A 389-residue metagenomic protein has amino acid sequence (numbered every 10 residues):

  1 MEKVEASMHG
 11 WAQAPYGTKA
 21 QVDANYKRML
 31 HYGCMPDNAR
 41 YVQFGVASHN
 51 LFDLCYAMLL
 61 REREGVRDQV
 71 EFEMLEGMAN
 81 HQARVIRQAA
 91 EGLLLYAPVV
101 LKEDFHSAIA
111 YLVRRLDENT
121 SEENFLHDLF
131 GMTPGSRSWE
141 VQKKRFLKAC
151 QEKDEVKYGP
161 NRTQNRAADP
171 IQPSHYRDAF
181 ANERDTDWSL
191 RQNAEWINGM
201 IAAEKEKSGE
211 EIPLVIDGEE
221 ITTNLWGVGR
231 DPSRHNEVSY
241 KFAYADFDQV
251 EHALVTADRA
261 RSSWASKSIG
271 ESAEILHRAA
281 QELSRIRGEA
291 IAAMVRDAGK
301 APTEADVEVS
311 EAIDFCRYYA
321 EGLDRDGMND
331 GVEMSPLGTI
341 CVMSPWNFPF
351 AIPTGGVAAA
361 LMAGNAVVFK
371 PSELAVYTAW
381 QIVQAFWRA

Functional and structural regions predicted by a protein language model:
M1-A179: Positively charged, amphipathic and often flexible ligand-engagement surfaces
M1-K3, L51-Y56, E62, M78-A83 (+10 more regions): Flexible loop/turn segments at secondary-structure boundaries
Y16-A24, G45-S48, E73-M74, A245-D248 (+4 more regions): Alpha-helix capping and helix-loop boundary segments enriched in small/acidic/polar residues
P36-R40, L60-V70, A89, A265 (+5 more regions): Secondary-structure transition/capping motifs at alpha-helix termini and the adjoining loop/turn into the next element
Q43-H49, E73-L75, Y96-P98, N119 (+7 more regions): Generic beta-strand/beta-sheet core signal
E91, K102-V255, R259-S262, S266-Q281 (+3 more regions): Terminal low-complexity tails and localization/encapsulation signals of metabolic enzymes
S284-A290: Extended, amphipathic, non-transmembrane alpha-helical segments
V295, C316, E321-A389: Rossmann-like NAD(P) dinucleotide-binding subdomain of oxidoreductase/dehydrogenase enzymes
